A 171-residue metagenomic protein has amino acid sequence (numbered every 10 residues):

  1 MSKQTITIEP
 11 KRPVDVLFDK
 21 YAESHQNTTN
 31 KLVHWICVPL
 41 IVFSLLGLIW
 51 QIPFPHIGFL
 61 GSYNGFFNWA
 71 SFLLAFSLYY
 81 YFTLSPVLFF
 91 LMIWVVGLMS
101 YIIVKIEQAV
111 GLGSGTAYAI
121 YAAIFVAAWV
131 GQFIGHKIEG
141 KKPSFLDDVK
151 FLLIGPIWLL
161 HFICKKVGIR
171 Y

Functional and structural regions predicted by a protein language model:
S2-S24, K137-Y171: Membrane-proximal soluble regions of multi-pass membrane proteins
Q4-I8, L40-L46, S100-K105, I120-I124 (+1 more regions): Hydrophobic alpha-helical transmembrane segments
F18-P39, L45, S77-L88: Membrane interfacial helix-start motif at the N-side
W35-V38, N64-L73, M92-V96: Short hydrophobic alpha-helical membrane-embedded segments
V42-L60, V96-Q108: Juxtamembrane "helix exit" motif at the C-terminal ends of alpha-helical transmembrane segments in multi-pass membrane
H56-S71, Y118-A123: Structural signature of hydrophobic alpha-helical transmembrane segments
L74-V87, Y101, K105, I124-G140 (+1 more regions): Transmembrane alpha-helical segments that form the membrane-embedded catalytic/substrate-channel core of multi-pass
F89-L98, D147-V149: Cytoplasmic-side transmembrane-helix entry/capping segments in multi-pass membrane proteins
